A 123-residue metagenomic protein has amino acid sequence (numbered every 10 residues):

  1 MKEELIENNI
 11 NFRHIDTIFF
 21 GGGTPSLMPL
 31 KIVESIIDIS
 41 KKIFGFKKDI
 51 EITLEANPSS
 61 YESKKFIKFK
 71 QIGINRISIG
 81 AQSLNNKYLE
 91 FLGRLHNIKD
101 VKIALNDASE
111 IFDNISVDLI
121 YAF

Functional and structural regions predicted by a protein language model:
K2-I10, H14-F123: Conserved non-cysteine loop/helix-boundary elements of the Radical SAM core domain that shape
